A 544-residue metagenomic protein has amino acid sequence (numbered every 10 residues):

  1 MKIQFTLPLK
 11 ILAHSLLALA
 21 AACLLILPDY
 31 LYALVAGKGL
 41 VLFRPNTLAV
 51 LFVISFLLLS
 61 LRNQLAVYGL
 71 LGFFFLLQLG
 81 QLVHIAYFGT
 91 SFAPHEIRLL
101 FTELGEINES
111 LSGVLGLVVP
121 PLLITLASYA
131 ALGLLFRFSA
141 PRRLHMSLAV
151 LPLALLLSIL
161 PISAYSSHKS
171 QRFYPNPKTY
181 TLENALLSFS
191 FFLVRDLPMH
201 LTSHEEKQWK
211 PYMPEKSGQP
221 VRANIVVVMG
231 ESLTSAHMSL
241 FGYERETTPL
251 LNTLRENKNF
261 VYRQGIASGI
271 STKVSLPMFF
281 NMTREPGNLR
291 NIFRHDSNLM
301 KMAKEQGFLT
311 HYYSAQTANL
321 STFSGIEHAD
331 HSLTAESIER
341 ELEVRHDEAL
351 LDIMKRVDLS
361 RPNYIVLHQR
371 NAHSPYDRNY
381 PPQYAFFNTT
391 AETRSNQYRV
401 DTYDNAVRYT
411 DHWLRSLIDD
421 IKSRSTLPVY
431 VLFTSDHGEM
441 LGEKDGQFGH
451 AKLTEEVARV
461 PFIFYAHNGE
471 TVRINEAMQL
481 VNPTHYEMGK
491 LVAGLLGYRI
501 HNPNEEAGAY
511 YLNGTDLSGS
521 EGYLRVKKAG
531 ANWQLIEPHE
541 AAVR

Functional and structural regions predicted by a protein language model:
M1-K178: Transmembrane and membrane-interface helices of multi-pass, inner-membrane envelope-modifying transferases
P8-L24, L40-L42, L59-Q64, G133-R137 (+6 more regions): Membrane-interface soluble catalytic domains
F56, Y212, D352, T389-V431: A long, amphipathic alpha-helix that forms part of the scaffold/cap immediately adjacent to metal-dependent active
S158-V227, S232-F387, R459, H485 (+2 more regions): Active-site-proximal alpha/beta segments of enzymes that process anionic O-linked groups
M238, I418, E443: Active-site-flanking alpha-helical
G242-E246, K422, L427-E470, S520: Histidine-centered active-site microenvironments of extracellular/periplasmic hydrolases and transferases
R290-S297, Q397-T410, K452-A458, E470-V492 (+1 more regions): A short beta-strand-to-alpha-helix junction
L414, D436, P461-F462, M488 (+1 more regions): Hydrophobic, well-ordered secondary-structure elements that form the walls of internal hydrophobic environments
